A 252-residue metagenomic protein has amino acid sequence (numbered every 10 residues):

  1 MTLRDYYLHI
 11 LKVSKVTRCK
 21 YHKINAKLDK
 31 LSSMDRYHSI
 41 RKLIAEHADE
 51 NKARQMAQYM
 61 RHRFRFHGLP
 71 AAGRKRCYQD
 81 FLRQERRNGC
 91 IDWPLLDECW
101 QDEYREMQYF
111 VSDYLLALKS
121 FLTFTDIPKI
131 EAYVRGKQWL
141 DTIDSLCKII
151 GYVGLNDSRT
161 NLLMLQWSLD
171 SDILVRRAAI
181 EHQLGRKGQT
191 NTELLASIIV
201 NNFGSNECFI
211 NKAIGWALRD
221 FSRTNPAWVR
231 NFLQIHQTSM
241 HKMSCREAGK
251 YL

Functional and structural regions predicted by a protein language model:
D5, V13-V16, A26-D29: Acidic, Ala/Val/Gly-enriched low-complexity intrinsically disordered segments
L8-L11, H22: Short hydrophobic targeting helices and cationic amphipathic motifs that mediate membrane/organellar targeting
I24, L28-L252: Alpha-helical scaffold domains
